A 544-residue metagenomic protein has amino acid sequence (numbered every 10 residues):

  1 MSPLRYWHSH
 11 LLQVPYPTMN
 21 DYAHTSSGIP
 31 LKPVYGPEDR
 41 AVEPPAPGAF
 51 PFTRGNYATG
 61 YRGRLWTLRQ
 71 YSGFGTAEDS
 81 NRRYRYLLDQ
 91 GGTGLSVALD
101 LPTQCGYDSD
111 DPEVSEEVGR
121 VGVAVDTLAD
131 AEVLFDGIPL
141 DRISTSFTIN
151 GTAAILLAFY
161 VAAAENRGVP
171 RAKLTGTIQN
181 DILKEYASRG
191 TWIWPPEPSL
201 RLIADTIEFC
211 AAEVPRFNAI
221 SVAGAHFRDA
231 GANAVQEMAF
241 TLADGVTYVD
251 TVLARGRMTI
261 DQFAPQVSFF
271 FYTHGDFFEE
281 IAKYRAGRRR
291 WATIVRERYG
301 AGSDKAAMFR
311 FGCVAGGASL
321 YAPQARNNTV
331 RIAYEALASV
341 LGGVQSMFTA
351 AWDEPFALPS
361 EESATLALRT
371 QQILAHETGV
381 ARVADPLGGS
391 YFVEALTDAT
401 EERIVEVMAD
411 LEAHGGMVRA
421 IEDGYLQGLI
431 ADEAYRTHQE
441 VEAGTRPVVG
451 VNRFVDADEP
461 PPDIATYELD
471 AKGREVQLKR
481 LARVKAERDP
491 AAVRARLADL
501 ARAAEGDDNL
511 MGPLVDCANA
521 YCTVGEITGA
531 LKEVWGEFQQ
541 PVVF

Functional and structural regions predicted by a protein language model:
P17-H274, E279-E280, R298, K305-G312 (+5 more regions): Catalytic alpha/beta active-site cores
A23-A41, A46, F50-F52, L101 (+3 more regions): Flexible, glycine-rich loop/tail regions that form catalytic "lids" or insertion modules at the edges of active sites
R64, D110-E113, L183-Y186, V222-G224 (+9 more regions): Short acidic (Asp/Glu) and glycine-rich catalytic loops that position anionic groups and cofactors
G92-T93, D136-L140, A162-P170, A204-R216 (+14 more regions): Generic secondary-structure signature for well-ordered alpha-helical cores
S115-R120, K184-W194, F227-G231, F271-E279 (+6 more regions): Short beta-alpha connecting loops at secondary-structure transitions that line or flank enzyme active sites
D126, I149-T152, G190-C210, R288 (+6 more regions): Phosphate/diphosphate-binding loops
T259-F263, A301-V314, P323-W352, P359-A384 (+3 more regions): Flexible glycine/proline-rich, aromatic-decorated loop/lid segments
